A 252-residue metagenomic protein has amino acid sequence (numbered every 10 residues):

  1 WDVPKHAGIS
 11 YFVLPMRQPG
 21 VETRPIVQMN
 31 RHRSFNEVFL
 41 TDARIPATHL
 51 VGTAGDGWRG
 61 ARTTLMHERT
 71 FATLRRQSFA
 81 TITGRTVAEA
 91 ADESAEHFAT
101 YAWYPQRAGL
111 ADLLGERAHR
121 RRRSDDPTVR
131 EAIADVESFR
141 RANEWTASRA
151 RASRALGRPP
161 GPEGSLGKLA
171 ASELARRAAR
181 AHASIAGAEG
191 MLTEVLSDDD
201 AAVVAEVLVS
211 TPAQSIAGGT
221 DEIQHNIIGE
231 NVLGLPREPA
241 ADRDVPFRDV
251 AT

Functional and structural regions predicted by a protein language model:
W1-A108, E116, P236-T252: FAD-binding core of flavoproteins
W1-D2, R122-R123, R158, M191-L196: Short, glycine- and charge-enriched coil/turn segments that flank and shape catalytic ligand pockets
H6, M29, L50, G55 (+5 more regions): Short glycine/serine/threonine-biased micro-segments
M16, R44-A47, L65, R69 (+8 more regions): Structural signal for hydrophobic packing residues in well-ordered secondary-structure cores of soluble enzyme domains
E37, G57-W58, A111, D126 (+5 more regions): Alpha-helix initiation and N-capping motif
S78-A170, L174-A178: Extended amphipathic alpha-helical segments enriched in small hydrophobics
S165-T252: Alpha-helix capping/hinge segments and adjacent helical runs
